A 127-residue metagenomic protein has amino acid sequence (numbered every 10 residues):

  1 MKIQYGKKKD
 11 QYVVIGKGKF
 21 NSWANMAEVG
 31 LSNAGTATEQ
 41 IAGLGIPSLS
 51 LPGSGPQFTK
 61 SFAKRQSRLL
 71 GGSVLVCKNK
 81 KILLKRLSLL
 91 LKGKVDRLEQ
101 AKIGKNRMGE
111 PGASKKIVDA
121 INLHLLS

Functional and structural regions predicted by a protein language model:
M1-S127: Nucleotide-activated sugar donor-binding and catalytic core shared by glycosyltransferases and related lipid-linked
